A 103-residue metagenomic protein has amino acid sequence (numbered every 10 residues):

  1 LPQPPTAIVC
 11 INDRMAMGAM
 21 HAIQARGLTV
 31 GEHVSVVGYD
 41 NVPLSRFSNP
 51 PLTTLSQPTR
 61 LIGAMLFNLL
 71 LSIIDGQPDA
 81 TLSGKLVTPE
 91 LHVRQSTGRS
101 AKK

Functional and structural regions predicted by a protein language model:
L1-K102: Flexible loop/turn connectors
